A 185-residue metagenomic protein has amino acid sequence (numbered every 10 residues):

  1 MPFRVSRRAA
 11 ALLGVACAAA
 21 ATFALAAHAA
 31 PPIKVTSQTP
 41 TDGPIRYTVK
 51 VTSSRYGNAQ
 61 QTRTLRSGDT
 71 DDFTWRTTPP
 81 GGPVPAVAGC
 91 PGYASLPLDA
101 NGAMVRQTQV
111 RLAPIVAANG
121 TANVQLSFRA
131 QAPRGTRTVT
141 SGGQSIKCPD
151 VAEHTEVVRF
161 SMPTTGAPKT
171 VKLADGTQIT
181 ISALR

Functional and structural regions predicted by a protein language model:
M1-P2, T22: A general, composition-driven signal for non-globular sequence regions
P2-F3, A29-R185: Outer membrane pore-forming secretion/assembly proteins and partners of Gram-negative envelopes
P2-V15: Bacterial N-terminal signal peptides that target proteins for export
L13-A24: Bacterial N-terminal signal peptides
